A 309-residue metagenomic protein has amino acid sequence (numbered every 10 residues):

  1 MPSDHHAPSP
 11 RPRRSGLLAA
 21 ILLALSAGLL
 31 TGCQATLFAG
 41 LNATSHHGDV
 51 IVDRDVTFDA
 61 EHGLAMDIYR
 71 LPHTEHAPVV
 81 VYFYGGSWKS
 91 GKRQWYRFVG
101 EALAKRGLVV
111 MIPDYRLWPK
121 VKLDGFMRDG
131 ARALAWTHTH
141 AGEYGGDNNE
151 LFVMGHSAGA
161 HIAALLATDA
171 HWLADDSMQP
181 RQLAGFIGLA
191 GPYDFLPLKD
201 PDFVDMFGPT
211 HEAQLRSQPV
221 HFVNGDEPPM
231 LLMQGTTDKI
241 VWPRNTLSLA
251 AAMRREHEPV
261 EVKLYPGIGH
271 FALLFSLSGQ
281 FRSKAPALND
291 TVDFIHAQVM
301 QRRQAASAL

Functional and structural regions predicted by a protein language model:
T36-T74: N-terminal cap/lid segment of alpha/beta-hydrolase-fold proteins
S45, G191-F222, P228: Mobile cap/lid helix-loop segments that gate and shape the active-site cleft of serine hydrolases
H76-G86: Short beta-strand element of the alpha/beta-hydrolase
G91-W95, V99, M111-N149, Q280-R282: Catalytic nucleophile-loop/oxyanion-hole region of alpha/beta-hydrolase and closely related hydrolase-like folds
A135-K199, L215: Primarily recognizes the serine-hydrolase "nucleophile elbow" in alpha/beta-hydrolase and SGNH/GDSL folds
L232-Q234, D238: Short beta-strand/loop motif that positions the catalytic acidic residue of the alpha/beta-hydrolase fold
K239-N245: Conserved alpha/beta-hydrolase "acid-adjacent" motif
L247, R254-L309: C-terminal catalytic histidine-bearing segment of alpha/beta-hydrolase fold enzymes
